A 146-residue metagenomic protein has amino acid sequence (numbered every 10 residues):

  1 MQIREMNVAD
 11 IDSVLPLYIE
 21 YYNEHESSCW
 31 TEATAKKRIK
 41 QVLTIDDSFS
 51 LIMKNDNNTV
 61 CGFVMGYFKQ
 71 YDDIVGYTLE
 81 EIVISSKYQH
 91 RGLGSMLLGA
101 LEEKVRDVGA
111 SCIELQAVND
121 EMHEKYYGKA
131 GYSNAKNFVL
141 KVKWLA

Functional and structural regions predicted by a protein language model:
Q2-P16: A short beta-loop-alpha structural element at the N-terminal edge of CoA-dependent acyl/N-acetyltransferase catalytic
I19-K40: Conserved GNAT-fold acetyl-CoA-binding loop/helix
K40-I52: A short helix-loop-beta-strand connector motif used in the catalytic cores of GNAT acetyltransferases and, in some
I52, T59-F68, T78, V83: Conserved beta-strand in the GNAT
I84, H90-E103, K129: Conserved acetyl-CoA-binding loop-helix of GNAT-fold acetyltransferases
S95, D107, N119-N137: Conserved active-site alpha-helix within GNAT-family acetyltransferase domains
L98, V105-V118: Conserved GNAT acetyl-CoA-binding A-motif
E114-E124, V142-L145: Conserved beta-strand-loop-alpha-helix junction that forms the acyl-donor binding cleft
